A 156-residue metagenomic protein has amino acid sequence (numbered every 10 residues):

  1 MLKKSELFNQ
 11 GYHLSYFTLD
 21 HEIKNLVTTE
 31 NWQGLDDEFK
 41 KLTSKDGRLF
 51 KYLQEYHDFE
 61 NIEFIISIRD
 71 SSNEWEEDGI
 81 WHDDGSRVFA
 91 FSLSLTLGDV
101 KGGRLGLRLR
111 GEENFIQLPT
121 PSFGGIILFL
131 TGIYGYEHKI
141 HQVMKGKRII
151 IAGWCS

Functional and structural regions predicted by a protein language model:
M1-D78: Non-heme Fe(II)/2-oxoglutarate
L14-F17, A90-S92, E113-I116: Residue-level detection of beta-strand scaffold positions
F17-T18, S67-R69, S94, R110 (+2 more regions): Structured loops at beta-to-helix junctions and adjacent beta-edge loops in soluble globular domains
D58, E77-F89, N114: A short beta-loop-beta micro-motif enriched in histidine and acidic residues
N73-I80, G135-K139: A short, acidic/glycine-rich surface segment
D84-V100, G153-C155: Short, conserved beta-strand element in jelly-roll/cupin
R87, G106-S156: Catalytic core of Fe(II)/2-oxoglutarate
G103: Zn2+-dependent peptidoglycan hydrolase active-site motif and core
